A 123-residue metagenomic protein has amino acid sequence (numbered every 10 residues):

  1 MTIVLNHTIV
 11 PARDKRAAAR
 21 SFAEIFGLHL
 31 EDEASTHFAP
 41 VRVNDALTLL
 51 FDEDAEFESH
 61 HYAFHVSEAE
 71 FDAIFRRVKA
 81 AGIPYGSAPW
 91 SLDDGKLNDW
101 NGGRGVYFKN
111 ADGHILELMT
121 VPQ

Functional and structural regions predicted by a protein language model:
T2-I3, I9-T48, E53-A55: Core segments of cupin and vicinal oxygen chelate
L5-R13, A55-A81, R104-K109: Vicinal oxygen chelate
F22, F75, T120: Short, flexible helix/strand-to-coil boundary loops that buttress conserved ligand/catalytic motifs in alpha/beta
G27-L28, F38, V43-N44, V78-A81 (+3 more regions): Generic alpha-helical hydrophobic packing signal
S35-F38, E58, D93, W100-G102: Short acidic/glycine-enriched loop/turn segments that link adjacent beta-strands
L47-L49, H60, L116: Short beta-strand segments
I83-Q123: Vicinal oxygen chelate
